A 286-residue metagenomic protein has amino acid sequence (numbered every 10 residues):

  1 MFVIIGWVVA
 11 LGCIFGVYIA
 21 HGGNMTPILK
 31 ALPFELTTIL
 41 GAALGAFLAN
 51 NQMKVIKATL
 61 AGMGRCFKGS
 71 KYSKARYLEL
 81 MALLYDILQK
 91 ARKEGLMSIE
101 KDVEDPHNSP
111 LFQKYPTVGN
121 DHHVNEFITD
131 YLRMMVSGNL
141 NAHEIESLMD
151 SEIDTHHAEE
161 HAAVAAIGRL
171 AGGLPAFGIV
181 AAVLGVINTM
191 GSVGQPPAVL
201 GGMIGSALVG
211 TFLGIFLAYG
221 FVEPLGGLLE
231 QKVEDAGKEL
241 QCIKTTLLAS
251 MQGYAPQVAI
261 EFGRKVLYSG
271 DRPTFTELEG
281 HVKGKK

Functional and structural regions predicted by a protein language model:
F2, I19-H161, A236-K286: Large intracellular
F2-G6, F15: Divalent-cation
G12-P27, I145-L148, E152-Q231: Helix-termination/interfacial motifs at the ends of transmembrane alpha-helices
